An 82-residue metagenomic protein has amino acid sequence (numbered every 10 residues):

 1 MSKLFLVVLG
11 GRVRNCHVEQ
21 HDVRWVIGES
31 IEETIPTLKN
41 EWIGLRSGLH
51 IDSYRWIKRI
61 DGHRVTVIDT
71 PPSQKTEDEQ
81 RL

Functional and structural regions predicted by a protein language model:
M1-D22: Short aromatic-glycine-(Arg/Gly/Cys) micro-motifs in beta-strand/loop hairpins
L6-V8, E33, H63-V65: Domain-level signal for compact, non-enzymatic binding modules
V8-L9, V26, I60: Intrinsically disordered, low-complexity segments enriched in small/polar residues
C16-D52: Extended intrinsically disordered, low-complexity coil regions enriched in Ser, Thr, Gly, Ala and often Pro
N40-L82: Short, mixed-charge low-complexity intrinsically disordered segments
